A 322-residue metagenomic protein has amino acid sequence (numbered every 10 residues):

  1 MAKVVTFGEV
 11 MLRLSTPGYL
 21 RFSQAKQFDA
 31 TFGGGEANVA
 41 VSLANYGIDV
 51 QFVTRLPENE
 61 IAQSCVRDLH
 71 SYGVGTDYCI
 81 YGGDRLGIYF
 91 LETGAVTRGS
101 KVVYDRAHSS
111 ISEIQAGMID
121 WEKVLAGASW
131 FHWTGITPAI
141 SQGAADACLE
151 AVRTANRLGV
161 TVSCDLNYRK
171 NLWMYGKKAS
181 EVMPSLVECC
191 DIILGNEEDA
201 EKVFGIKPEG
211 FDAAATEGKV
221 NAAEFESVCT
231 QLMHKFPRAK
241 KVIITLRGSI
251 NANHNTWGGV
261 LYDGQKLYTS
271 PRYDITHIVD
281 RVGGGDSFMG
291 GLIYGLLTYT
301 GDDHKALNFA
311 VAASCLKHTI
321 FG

Functional and structural regions predicted by a protein language model:
M1-R21: Positively charged, low-complexity intrinsically disordered leader regions
T31, N38-V50, G295-Y299: Alpha-helix C-terminal capping segments
D49-I136: Conserved N-terminal subdomain of the carbohydrate kinase-like
V50, T76, V162-S163, L194: Hydrophobic beta-strand scaffold residues
T154-T161, F236-K240: A short helix->loop->beta-strand "cap" motif at the edges of active sites that frequently abuts
G159-L166, L172: Short beta-strand/loop segments at the ligand-binding rim of alpha/beta enzyme cores
L172-G264: Conserved phosphate/ATP/ADP-binding segment of small-molecule kinases
A252, Y268-G322: Conserved post-catalytic alpha-helical subdomain immediately downstream of the catalytic base and nucleotide-binding
